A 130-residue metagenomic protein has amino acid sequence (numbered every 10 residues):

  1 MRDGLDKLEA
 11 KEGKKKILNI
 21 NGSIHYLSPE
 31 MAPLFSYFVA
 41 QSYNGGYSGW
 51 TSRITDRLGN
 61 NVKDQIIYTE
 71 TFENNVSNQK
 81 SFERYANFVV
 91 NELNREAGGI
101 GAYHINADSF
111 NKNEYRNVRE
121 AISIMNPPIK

Functional and structural regions predicted by a protein language model:
M1-K130: Secreted glycan hydrolases and related glycan-binding modules that recognize and/or cleave
